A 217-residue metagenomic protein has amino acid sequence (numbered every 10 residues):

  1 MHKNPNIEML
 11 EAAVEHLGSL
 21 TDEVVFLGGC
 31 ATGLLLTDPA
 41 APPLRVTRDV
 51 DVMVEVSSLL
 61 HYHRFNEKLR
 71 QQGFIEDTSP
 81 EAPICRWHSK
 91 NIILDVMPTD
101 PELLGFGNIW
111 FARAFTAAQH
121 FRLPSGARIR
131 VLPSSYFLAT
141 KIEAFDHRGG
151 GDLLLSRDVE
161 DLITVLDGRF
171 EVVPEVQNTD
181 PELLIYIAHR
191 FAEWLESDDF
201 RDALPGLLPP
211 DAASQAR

Functional and structural regions predicted by a protein language model:
M1-R217: Compositionally biased terminal segments of proteins
